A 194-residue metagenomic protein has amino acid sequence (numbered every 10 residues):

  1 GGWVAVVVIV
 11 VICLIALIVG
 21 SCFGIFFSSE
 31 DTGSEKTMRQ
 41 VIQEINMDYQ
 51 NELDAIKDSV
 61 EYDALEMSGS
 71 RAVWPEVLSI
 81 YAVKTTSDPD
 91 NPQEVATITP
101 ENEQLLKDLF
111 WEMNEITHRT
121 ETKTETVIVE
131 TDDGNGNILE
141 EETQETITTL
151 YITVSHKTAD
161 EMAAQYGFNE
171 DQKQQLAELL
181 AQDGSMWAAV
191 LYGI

Functional and structural regions predicted by a protein language model:
G1-I194: Membrane-proximal envelope biogenesis segments
